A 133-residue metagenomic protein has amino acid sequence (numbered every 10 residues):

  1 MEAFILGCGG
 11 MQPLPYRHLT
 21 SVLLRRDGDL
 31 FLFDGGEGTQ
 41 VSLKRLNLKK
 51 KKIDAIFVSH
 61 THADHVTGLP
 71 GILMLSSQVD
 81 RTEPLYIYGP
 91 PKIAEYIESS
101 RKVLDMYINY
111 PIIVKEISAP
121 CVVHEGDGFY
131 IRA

Functional and structural regions predicted by a protein language model:
M1-A133: Binuclear metal-dependent hydrolase catalytic cores
